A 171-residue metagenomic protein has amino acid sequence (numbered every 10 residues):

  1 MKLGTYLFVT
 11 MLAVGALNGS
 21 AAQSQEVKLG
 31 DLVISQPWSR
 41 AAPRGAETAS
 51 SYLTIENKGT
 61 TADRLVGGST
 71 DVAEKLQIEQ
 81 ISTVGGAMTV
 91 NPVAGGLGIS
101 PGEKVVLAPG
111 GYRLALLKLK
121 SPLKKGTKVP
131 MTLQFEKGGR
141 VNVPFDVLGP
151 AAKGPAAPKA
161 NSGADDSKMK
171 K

Functional and structural regions predicted by a protein language model:
M1, A13, A160-N161: A subset of signal/propeptide-processing and intrinsically disordered low-complexity segments in secreted/extracellular
M1, S24-Q25: Absolute protein N-terminus
M1-V9, N18: Bacterial N-terminal signal peptides that target proteins for export
V14-A22: C-terminal segment of classical bacterial N-terminal signal peptides
Q25-K171: Compact, glycine-rich, soluble single-domain proteins
